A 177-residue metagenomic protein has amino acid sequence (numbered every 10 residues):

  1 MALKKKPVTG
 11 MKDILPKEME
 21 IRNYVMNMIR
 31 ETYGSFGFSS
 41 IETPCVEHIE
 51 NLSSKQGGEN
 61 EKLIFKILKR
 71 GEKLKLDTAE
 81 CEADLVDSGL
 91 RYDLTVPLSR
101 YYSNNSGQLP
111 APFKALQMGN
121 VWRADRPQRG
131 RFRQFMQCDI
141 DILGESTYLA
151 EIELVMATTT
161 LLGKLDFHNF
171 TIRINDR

Functional and structural regions predicted by a protein language model:
M1-R177: TRNA-recognition modules of translation machinery and tRNA-sensing kinases, especially anticodon-binding
